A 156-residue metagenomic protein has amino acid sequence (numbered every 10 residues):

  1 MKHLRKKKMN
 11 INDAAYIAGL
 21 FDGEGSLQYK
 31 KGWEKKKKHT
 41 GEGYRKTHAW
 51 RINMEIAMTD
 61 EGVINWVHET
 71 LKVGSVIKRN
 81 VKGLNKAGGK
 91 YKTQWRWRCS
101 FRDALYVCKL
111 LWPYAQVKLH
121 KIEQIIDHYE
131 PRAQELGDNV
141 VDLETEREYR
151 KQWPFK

Functional and structural regions predicted by a protein language model:
M1-K156: Internal intein/HINT superfamily modules and their associated LAGLIDADG
